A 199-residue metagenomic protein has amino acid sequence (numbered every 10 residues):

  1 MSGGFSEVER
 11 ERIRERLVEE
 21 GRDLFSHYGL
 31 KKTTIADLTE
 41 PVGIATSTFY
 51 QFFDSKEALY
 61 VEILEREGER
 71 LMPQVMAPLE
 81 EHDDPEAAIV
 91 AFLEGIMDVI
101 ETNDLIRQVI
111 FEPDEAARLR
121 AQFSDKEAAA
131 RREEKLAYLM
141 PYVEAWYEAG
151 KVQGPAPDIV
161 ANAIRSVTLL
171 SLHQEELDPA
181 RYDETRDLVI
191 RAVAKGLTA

Functional and structural regions predicted by a protein language model:
M1-E11: N-terminal intrinsically disordered/low-complexity leader segments
I13-G21, L38, I63-E67, L71 (+2 more regions): Generic hydrophobic, amphipathic alpha-helix propensity
R16, L24-A58, E62: Helix-turn-helix
A58, E62, M76-L105, V160-A161 (+1 more regions): Hydrophobic alpha-helical connector segments
E69-M72, R120-A149, D158-I159: Amphipathic alpha-helical packing segments from all-alpha helical-bundle domains
A87, A91, I100-D125, M140 (+1 more regions): Amphipathic alpha-helical segments used for helix-helix packing
V90, E94, E133-E144, A161 (+3 more regions): An amphipathic alpha-helix signature
R107-Q108, Y147-R191: Hydrophobic/aromatic-rich alpha-helical bundle segments in the mid-to-C-terminal region
